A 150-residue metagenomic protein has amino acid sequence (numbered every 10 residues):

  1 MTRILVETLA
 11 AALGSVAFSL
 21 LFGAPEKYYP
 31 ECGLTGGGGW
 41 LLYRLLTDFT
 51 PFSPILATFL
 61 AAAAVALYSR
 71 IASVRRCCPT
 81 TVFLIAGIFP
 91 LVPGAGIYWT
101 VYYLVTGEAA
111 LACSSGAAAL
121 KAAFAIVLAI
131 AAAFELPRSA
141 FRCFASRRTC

Functional and structural regions predicted by a protein language model:
M1-Y68, C78-T81, W99-C150: Alpha-helical transmembrane segments and their membrane-interface boundaries that form or gate the permeation pathway
S73-R75: Juxtamembrane helix-break-helix junctions at the cytosolic face of small multi-pass alpha-helical membrane proteins
P79-F89: The feature identifies polytopic integral membrane transport proteins across all domains of life
P90-G96: Proline-centric
